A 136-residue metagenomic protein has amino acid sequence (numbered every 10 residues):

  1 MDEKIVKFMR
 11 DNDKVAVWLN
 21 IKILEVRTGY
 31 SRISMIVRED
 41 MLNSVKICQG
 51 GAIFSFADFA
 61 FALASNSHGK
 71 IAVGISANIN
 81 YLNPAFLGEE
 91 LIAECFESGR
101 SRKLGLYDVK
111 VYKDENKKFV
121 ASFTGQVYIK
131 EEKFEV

Functional and structural regions predicted by a protein language model:
M1-V17: Extreme N-terminal tail/first-helix region
V17-L19, G29-S31, I71-A77, E89-L91 (+2 more regions): A generic structural signal for short beta-strands and their flanking turns/coil linkers
W18-C48: Catalytic strand-loop segment that frames the active site of acyl-thioester-processing enzymes
M35-V37, Y81, I129: Hydrophobic residues in beta-strands and at strand termini
N43-A62: Compact, glycine-rich, soluble single-domain proteins
A62-L91, E97: Hydrophobic beta-strand-centered segment that forms part of the acyl-chain substrate-binding groove
A85-L87, I92, S98-V136: HotDog/MaoC-like acyl-thioester-processing domains
